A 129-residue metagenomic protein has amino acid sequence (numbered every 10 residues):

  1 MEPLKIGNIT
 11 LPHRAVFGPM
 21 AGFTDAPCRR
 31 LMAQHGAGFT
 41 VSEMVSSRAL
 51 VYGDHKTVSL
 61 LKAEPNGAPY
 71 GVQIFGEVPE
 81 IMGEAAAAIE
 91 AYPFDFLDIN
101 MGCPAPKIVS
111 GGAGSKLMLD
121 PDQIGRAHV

Functional and structural regions predicted by a protein language model:
E2-K5, M20-D95: Glycine-rich, positively charged N-terminal anion/phosphate-binding segment
T10-A15, A68-G71: Short beta-strand/loop segments at the ligand-binding rim of alpha/beta enzyme cores
V45, G102-P104: Short, ordered loop/turn segments at secondary-structure junctions
F75, I99-G102: Well-ordered alpha/beta subsegment
P79, G83, M118-G125: Non-membrane alpha-helical structural segments and their capping/turn regions in soluble enzymes
L97-D98, S110: A structural preference for short, pocket-lining loop segments at secondary-structure junctions
P106-Q123: Glycine-rich tight-turn/loop motif centered on a GG-T
A127-V129: Conserved small/polar residues in nucleotide/adenosyl-binding loops
